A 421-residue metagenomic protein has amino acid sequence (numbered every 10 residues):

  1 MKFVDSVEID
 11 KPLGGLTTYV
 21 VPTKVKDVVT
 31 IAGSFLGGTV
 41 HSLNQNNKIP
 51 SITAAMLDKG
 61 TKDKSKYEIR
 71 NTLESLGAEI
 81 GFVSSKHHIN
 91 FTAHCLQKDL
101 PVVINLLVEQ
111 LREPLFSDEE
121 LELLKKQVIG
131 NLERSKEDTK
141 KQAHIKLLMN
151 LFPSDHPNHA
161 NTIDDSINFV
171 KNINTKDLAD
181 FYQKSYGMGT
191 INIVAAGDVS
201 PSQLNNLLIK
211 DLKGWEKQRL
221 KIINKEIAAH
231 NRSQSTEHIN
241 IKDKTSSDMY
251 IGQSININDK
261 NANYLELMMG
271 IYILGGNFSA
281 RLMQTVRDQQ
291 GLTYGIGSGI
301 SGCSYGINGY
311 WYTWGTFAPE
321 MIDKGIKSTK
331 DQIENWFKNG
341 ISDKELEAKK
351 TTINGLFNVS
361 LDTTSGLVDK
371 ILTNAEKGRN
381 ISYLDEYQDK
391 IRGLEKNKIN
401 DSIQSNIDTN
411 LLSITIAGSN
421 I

Functional and structural regions predicted by a protein language model:
M1, S154-N158, M188, N192-N258 (+1 more regions): An aromatic/glycine/proline-enriched structural segment found at the starts of mature extracellular/organellar domains
M1-V29: N- or domain-start disorder-to-order transition segments that initiate the globular core
V21, K26-A55, S65-R112, K141-N168 (+5 more regions): M16 family metallopeptidases and their MPP-like homologs
V21-T39, N46-N47, L220-A280: His/Glu-based metal-binding/catalytic segments typifying zinc-dependent metallopeptidases
L111-E119: Short, polar/flexible loop-turn hinges at active-site or ligand-entry regions and domain interfaces
V128-S135, A228-N240, T352-S360: Short, conserved secondary-structure transition motifs
